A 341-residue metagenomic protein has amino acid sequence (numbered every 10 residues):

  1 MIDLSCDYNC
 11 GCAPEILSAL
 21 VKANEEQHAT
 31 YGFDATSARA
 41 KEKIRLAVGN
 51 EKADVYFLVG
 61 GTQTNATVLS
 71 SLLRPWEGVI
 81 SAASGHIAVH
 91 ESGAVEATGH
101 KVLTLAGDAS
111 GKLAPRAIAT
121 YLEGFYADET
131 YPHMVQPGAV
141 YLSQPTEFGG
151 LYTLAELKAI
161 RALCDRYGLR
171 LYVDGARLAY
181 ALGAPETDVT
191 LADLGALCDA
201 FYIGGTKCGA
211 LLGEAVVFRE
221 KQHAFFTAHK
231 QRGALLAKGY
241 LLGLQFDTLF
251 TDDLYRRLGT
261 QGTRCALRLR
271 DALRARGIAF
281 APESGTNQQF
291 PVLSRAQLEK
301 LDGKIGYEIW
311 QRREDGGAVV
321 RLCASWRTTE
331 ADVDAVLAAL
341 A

Functional and structural regions predicted by a protein language model:
D3-C6, V55-V59, S81-A82, L142 (+5 more regions): General beta-strand structural signal in soluble alpha/beta enzymes
A13-G61, A83-S84, A88, A94: Conserved N-terminal alpha-helix of the aminotransferase class I/II PLP-enzyme fold
S71-V89, A119: Conserved PLP-anchoring active-site segment centered on the Schiff-base-forming lysine
R74-W76, L267-L340: Conserved C-terminal alpha-helix-loop-beta "cap" of PLP-dependent enzymes that closes/shapes the active-site mouth
G99-G138, L142-P145, Y152-A159: PLP-dependent aminotransferase-class I/II
Q136-P137, S143, L151, A184 (+1 more regions): Active-site C-terminal subdomain of aminotransferase-like
Y152-A184: Catalytic PLP-binding core of fold-type I/II PLP enzymes
